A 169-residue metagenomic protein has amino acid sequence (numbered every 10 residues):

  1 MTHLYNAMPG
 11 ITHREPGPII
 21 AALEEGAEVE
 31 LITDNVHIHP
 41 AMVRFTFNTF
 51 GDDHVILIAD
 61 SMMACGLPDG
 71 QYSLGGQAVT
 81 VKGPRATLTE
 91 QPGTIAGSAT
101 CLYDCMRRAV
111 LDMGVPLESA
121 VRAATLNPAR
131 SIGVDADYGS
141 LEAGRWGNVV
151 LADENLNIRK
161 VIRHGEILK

Functional and structural regions predicted by a protein language model:
T2-P16, G66, G165: Histidine/acidic-residue-rich, glycine-tolerant segments that coordinate divalent metal ions
N6, M63, L156: Short, glycine/acidic-enriched loop or turn micro-motifs at the edges of active sites
I11-T12, V36-H39: A conditional alpha-helix N-cap/helix-loop micro-motif detector
G17-L31, N35, F47-R145, V149-A152: His/Asp/Glu-enriched, well-ordered alpha-helical/loop segment that forms or immediately abuts the divalent-metal
P40-T46: Catalytic cores of alpha/beta
V161-K169: Short, compositionally biased
